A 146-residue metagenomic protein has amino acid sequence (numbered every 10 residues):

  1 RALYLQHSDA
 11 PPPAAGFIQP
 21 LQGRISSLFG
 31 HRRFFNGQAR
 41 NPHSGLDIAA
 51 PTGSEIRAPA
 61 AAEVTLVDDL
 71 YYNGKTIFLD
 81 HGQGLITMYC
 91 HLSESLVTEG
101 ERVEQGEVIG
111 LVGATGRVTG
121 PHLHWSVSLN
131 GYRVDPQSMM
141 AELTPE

Functional and structural regions predicted by a protein language model:
R1-F29: Non-catalytic extracellular/periplasmic "stalk" and linker regions immediately N-terminal to catalytic or recognition
I18-E146: Catalytic cores of peptidoglycan-degrading enzymes
